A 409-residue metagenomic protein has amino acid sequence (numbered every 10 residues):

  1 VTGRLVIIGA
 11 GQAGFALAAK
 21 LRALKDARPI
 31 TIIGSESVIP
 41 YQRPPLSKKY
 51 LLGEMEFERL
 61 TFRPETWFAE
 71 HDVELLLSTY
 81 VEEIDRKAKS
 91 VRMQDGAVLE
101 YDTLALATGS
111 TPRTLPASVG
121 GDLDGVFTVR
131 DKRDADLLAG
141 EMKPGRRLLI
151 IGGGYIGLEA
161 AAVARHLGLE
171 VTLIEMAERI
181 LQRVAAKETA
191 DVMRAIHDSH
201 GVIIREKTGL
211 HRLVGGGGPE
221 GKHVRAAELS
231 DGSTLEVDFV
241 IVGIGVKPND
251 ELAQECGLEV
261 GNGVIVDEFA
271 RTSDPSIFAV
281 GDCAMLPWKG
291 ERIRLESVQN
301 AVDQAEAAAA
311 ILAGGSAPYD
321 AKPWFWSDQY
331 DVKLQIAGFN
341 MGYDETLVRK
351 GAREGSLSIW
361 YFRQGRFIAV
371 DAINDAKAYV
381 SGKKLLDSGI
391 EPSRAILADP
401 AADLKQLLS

Functional and structural regions predicted by a protein language model:
V1-I8, T61-L149, E228-S230, I241-G243 (+2 more regions): FAD-binding core/adjacent interface of flavoenzyme oxidoreductases
T2-E74, A161-V184, S381: Beta1-alpha1 glycine-rich phosphate/pyrophosphate-binding loop at the start of Rossmann-like nucleotide-binding domains
T2-R4, A10, A23, C283-V380: Mid-to-C-terminal Rossmann-like scaffold of FAD/NAD(P)H-dependent oxidoreductases
G11-Q12, S37, S110-P112, R133 (+3 more regions): Residue-level detector of alpha-helix initiation sites
A27-P29, L75-R92, L99, L167-V266: A Rossmann-like FAD-binding core segment of flavoenzymes
D122-K143, G217-E228, S233-A310: FAD-site-proximal beta/loop scaffold in flavoenzymes
L138, E391-S409: Cysteine/selenocysteine-centered motifs that mediate thiol-based redox chemistry or coordinate metal-sulfur cofactors
A376-A395: A short, polar/charged loop-to-alpha-helix boundary motif
